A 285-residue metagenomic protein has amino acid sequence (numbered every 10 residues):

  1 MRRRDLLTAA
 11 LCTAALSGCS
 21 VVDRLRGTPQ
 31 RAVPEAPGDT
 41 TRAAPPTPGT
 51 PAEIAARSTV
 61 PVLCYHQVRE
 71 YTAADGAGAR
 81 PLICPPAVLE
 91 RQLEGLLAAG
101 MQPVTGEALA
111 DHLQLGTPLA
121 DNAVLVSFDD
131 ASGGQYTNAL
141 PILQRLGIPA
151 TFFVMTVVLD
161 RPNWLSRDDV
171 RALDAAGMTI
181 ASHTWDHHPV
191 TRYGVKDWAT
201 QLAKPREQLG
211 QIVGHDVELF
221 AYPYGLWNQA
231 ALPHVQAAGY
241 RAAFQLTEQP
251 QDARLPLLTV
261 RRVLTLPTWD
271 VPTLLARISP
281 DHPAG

Functional and structural regions predicted by a protein language model:
D5-V22: N-terminal export signals
S20-V126, S132-G134, R192-G285: C-terminal active-site subregion of NodB/CE4 polysaccharide deacetylases
H66, H183, H187: Histidine-centered divalent metal-coordination motifs
V126-S127, I180: Residue-level marker for buried hydrophobic side chains located in beta-strands that build the well-ordered beta-sheet
L140-L146, L165-A181: Acidic (Asp/Glu)-rich catalytic clusters
I148-R167: A short, conserved beta-to-alpha structural element at the edge of catalytic cores that scaffolds binding
F153, H183, A243-Q245: Short beta-strand and adjacent tight-turn residues that come in two discontinuous sequence segments and form the edges
